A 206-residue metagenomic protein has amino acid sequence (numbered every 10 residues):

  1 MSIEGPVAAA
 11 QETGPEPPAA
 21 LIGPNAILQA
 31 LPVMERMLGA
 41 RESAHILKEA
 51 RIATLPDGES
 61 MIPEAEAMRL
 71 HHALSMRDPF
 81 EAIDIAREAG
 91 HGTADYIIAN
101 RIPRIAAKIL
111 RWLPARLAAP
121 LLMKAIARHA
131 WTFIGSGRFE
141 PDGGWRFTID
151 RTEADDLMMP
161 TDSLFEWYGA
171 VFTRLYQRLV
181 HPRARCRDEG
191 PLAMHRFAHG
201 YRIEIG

Functional and structural regions predicted by a protein language model:
S2-A106: N-terminal low-complexity or simple alpha-helical regulatory segments that function as activation/interaction modules
S2-A30, W131-G169, Q177-G206: Short terminal or interdomain "cap/linker" segment that borders an active site or interface and mediates
L31, E35, M123, A127 (+1 more regions): Generic solvent-exposed, charged/amphipathic alpha-helical segments that serve as macromolecular interface scaffolds
E59-W167, G190-L192: Amphipathic interaction/junction segments at domain boundaries or subunit interfaces
L74-M76, R174-L179: Short, surface-exposed, polar/charged, turn-prone segments marking secondary-structure boundaries
